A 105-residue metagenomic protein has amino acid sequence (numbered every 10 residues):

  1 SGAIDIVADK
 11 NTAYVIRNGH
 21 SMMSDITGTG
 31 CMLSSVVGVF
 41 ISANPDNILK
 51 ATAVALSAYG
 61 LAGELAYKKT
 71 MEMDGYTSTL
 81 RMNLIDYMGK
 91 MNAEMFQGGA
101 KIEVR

Functional and structural regions predicted by a protein language model:
S1-S24: Conserved phosphate-donor
G2-I4, G38-D46, E94-G98: Noncatalytic linker/hinge segments flanking ATPase motor cores
K10-T12, N44-N47, T70: Short, glycine- and charge-enriched coil/turn segments that flank and shape catalytic ligand pockets
T12, S57-E64: Short connector loops/turns at beta-strand edges and beta->alpha or beta->beta junctions
T27-S57: Short, small-residue alpha-helix embedded
L61-R105: Charged C-terminal helix
